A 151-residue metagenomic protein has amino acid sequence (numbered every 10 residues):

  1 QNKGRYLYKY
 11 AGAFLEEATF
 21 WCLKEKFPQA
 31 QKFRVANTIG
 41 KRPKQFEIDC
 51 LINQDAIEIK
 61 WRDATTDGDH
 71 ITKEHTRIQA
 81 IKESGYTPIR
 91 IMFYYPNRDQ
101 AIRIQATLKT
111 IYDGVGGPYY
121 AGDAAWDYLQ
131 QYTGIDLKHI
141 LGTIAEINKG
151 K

Functional and structural regions predicted by a protein language model:
Q1-F27: Interdomain/boundary linker segments immediately adjacent to catalytic/signaling cores
E16, P43-K44, E74: Amphipathic coiled-coil/heptad-repeat helices and related helical stalk/stem segments that mediate oligomerization
K24-Q31, N53, E83-G85: Secondary-structure boundary elements
K32-L51: Active-site metal-binding core of divalent-cation-utilizing nuclease and nuclease-like domains
C50-W61: Conserved catalytic cores of phosphodiester-cleaving nucleases, focusing on short active-site segments
W61-D113: Catalytic cores of nucleic-acid endonucleases
F93-K151: Domain-level recognition of nuclease-like catalytic cores that cleave nucleotide substrates
